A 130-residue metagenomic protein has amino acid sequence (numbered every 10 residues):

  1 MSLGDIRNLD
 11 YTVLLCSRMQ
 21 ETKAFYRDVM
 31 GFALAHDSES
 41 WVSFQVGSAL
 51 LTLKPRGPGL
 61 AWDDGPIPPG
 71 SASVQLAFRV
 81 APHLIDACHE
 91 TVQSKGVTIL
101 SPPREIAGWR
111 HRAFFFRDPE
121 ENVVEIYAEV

Functional and structural regions predicted by a protein language model:
M1-L9, A33-A81, A87-R117, E129-V130: Vicinal oxygen chelate
V13, Q20, D86: Conserved catalytic core of two-component sensor histidine kinases
L14-S17, V80-P82: Short, surface-exposed ligand-recognition loops at beta-strand->loop->(often short) alpha-helix junctions that present
C16-R18, A107-G108: Conserved beta-strand-loop-alpha-helix junction that forms the acyl-donor binding cleft
Q20-K23, A113: Secondary-structure boundary/capping motif
T22-R27, V92, E121: Conserved active-site tyrosine of GNAT-family acetyltransferases
V123-I126: Short glycine-/small-residue motifs
